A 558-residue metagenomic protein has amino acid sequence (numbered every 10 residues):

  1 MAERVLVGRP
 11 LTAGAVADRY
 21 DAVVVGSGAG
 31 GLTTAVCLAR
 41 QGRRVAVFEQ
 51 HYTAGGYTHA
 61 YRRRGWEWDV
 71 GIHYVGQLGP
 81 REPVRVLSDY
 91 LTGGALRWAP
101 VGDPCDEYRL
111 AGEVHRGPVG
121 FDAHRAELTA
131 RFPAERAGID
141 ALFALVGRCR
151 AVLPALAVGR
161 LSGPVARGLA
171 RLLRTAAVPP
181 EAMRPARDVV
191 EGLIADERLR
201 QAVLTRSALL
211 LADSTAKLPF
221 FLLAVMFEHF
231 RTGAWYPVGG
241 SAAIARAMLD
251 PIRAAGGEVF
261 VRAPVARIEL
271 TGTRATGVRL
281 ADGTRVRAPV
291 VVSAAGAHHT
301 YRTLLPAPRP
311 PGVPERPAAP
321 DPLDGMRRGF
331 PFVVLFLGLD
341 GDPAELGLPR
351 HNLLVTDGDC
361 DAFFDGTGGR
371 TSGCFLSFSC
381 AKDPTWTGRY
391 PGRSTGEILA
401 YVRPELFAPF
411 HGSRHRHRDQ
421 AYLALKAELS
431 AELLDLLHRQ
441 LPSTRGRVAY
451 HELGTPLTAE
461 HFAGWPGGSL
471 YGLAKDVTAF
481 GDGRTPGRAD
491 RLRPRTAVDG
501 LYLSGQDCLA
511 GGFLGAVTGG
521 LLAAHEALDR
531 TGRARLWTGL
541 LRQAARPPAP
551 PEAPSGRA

Functional and structural regions predicted by a protein language model:
M1-A22, R40-Q41, D482-G487, R535-A558: Extreme N-terminal leader/targeting segments of oxidoreductases
A13-A151: N-terminal glycine-rich phosphate/pyrophosphate-binding loop and immediately adjacent elements
I72, Q506-L528: A conserved FAD-binding loop/helix module that cradles the flavin
A111-K217: Rossmann-like flavin
D196, R200-L211, S377, R439-A510: A glycine-rich dinucleotide-binding beta-alpha-beta segment and adjacent secondary-structure elements that constitute
M226-R279: Helical element adjacent to the flavin cofactor pocket in flavoenzyme catalytic cores
A266-P391: Mid-domain catalytic core of redox enzymes that form a hydrophobic substrate pocket/lid adjacent to a catalytic redox
D342-E460: C-terminal segments that line or cap access tunnels to active or ligand-binding sites in enzymes and enzyme-associated
